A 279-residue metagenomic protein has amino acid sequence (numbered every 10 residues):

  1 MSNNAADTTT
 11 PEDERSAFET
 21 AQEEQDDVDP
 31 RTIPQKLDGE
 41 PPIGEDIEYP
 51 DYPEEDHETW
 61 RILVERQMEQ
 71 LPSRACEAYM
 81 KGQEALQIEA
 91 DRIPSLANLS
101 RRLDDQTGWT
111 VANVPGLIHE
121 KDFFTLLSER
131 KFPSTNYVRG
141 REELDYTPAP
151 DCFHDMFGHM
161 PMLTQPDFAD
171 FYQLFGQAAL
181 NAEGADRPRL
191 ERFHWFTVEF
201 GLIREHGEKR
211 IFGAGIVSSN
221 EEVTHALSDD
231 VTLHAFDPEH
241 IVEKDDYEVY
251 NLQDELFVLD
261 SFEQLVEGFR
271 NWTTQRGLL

Functional and structural regions predicted by a protein language model:
M1-L163, I241-E243, F257-L279: The feature captures two recurrent sequence modes
L96-S100, P150-F153, F168, L190-H194 (+1 more regions): Short runs of predominantly hydrophobic/aromatic residues within well-ordered alpha helices that form helix-helix
R101-D105, D155-G158, Q173-Q177, R192-L202: Short, hydrophobic/amphipathic alpha-helical patches that form generic packing surfaces within helical domains
V111, P115, Q165, L180-R187 (+2 more regions): Residue-level signal for secondary-structure boundary elements
H159, Q177, L202-E205, G213-A214 (+3 more regions): Generic structural "secondary-structure junction" signal
L163-F171: A structural motif
Q177, N181-G213: Extended, Lys/Arg-enriched charged tracts that mediate electrostatic binding to polyanionic substrates
I216-L278: A recognition module on extended beta-rich or small alphabeta surfaces enriched in W/G with H and D/E
